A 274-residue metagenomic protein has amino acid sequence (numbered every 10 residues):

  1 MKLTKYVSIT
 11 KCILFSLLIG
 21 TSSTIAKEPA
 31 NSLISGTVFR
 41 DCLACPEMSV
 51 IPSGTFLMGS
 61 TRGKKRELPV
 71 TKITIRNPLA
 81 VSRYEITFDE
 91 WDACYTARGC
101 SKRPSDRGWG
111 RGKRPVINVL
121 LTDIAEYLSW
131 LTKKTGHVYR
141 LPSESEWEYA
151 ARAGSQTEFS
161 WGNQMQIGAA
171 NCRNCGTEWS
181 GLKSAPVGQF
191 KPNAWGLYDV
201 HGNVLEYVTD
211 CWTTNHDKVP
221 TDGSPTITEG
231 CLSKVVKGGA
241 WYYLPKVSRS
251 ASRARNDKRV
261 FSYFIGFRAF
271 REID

Functional and structural regions predicted by a protein language model:
K2-C12: Bacterial N-terminal signal peptides that target proteins for export
K11-G20: Bacterial N-terminal signal peptides
T24-A26: Boundary at the C-terminal end of the N-terminal hydrophobic targeting segment
E28-D41: N-terminal low-complexity, Pro/Thr/Ser-rich intrinsically disordered segments that act as propeptides or flexible
R40-S101, L120-T122, G202, T209: A short glycine-rich, aromatic-capped structural motif
L57, T61-R62, S101, G110 (+2 more regions): Functional-site microenvironments in short loops/helix caps that host divalent-cation chemistry
G108-I117: Surface-exposed aromatic
Y263-D274: Short, structured beta-strand segments at or near domain termini in extracellular proteins/domains
